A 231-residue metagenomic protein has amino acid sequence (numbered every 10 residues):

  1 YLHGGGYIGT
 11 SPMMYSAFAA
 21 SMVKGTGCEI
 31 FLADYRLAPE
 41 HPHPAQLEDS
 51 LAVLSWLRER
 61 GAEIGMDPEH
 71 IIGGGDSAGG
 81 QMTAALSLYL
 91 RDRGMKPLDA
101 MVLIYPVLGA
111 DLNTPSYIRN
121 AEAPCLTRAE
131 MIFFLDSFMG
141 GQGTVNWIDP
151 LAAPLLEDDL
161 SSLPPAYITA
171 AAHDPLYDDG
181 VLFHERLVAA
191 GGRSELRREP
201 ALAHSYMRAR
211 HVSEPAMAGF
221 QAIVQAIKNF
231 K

Functional and structural regions predicted by a protein language model:
Y1-K231: Alpha/beta-hydrolase superfamily serine-hydrolase fold, recognizing
